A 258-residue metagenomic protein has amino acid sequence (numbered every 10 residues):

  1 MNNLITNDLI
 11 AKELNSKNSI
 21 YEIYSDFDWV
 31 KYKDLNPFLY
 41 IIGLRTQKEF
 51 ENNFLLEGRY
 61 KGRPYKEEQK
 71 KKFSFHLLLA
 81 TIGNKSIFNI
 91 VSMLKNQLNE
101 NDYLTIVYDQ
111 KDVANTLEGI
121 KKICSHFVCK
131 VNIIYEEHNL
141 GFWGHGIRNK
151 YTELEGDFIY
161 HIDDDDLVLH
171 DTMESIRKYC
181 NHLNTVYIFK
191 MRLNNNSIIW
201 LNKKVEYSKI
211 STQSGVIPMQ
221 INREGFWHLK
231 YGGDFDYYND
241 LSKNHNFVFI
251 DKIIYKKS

Functional and structural regions predicted by a protein language model:
N2-Q69: Charge-rich, low-complexity intrinsically disordered regions
F73-L78, Y103, D236: Cell-envelope/extracellular polymer assembly enzymes that use nucleotide-activated donors
S92-D102: Short, acidic, metal-binding catalytic loop of nucleotide-sugar glycosyltransferases
N115-E155: Active-site-proximal specificity loops/subdomain of glycosyltransferases
G156-L167: Short beta-strand-to-loop acidic/aromatic patch adjacent to the donor-nucleotide binding site
D166-K178: Acidic donor-binding/catalytic loop of UDP-sugar-dependent glycosyltransferases, especially processive GT2
Y187-W200: Short beta-strand-to-loop element that shapes/binds the nucleotide-sugar donor at the catalytic cleft/hinge
K204-S258: Conserved nucleotide-sugar donor-binding catalytic segment
